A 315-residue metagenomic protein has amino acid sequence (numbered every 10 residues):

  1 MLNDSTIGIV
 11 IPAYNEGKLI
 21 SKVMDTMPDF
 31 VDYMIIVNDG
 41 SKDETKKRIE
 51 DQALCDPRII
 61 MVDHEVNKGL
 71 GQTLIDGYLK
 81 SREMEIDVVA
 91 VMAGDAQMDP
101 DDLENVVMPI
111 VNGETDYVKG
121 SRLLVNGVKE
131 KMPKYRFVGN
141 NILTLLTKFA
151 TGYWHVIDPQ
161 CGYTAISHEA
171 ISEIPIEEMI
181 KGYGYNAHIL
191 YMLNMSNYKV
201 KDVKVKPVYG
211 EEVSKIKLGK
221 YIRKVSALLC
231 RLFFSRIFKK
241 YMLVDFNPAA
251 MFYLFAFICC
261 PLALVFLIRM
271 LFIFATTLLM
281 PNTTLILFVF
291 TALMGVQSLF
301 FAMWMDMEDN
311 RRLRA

Functional and structural regions predicted by a protein language model:
M1-L2, M179-A315: Hydrophobic helical membrane-anchoring modules
T6-G8, Y33, H188: Cell-envelope/extracellular polymer assembly enzymes that use nucleotide-activated donors
G8-P12, I35, D63: Short hydrophobic beta-strand elements that form part of the catalytic alpha/beta core underpinning NDP-sugar/donor
Y14-D29: Short, well-formed alpha-helical segments that are part of the catalytic scaffolds of diverse glycosyltransferases
K18-K22, D43-Q52: Acidic helix N-cap motif at the loop->helix transition within catalytic regions of sugar-transfer enzymes
N38-K47, V66: A conserved acidic beta->alpha catalytic loop
V62-E83, V88, P100-Y183, Y209-K220: Acceptor/aglycone-binding surface of glycosyltransferases and processive sugar-polymer synthases
